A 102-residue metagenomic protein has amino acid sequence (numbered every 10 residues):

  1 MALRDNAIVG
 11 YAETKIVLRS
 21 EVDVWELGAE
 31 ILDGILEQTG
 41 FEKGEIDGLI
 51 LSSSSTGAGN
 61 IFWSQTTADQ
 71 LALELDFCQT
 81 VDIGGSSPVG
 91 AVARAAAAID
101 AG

Functional and structural regions predicted by a protein language model:
M1-T80, D100-A101: Conserved "HGTGT" condensation-loop signature of ketosynthase/thiolase-family condensing enzymes that catalyze
I83-G102: Active-site-proximal alpha-helical scaffold in enzymes
